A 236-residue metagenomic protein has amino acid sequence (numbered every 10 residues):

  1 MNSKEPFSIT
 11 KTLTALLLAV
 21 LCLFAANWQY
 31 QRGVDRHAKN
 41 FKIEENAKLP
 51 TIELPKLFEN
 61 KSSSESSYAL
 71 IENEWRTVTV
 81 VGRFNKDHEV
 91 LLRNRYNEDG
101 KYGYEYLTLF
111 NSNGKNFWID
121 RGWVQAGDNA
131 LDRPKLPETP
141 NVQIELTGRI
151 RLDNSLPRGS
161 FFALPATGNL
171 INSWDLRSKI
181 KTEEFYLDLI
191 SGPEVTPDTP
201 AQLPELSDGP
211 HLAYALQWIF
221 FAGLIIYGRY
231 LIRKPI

Functional and structural regions predicted by a protein language model:
N2-E59, Y68-A69, N73-I236: Surface-exposed, charge/polar-rich loops and edge strands
S62-S63: N-terminal signal-anchor transmembrane segment
